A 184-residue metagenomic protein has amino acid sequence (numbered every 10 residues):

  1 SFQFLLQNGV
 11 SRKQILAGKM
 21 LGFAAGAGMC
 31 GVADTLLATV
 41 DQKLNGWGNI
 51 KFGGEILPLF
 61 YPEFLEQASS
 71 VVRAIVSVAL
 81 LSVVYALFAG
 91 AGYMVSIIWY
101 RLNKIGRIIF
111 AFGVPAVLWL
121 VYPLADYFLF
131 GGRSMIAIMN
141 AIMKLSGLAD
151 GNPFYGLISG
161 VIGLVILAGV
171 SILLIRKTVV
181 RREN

Functional and structural regions predicted by a protein language model:
S1-A24: Helix-loop-helix units of permease transmembrane domains in multi-pass membrane transporters, especially ABC
M20-L21, A25, I158, I162: Hydrophobic residues within alpha-helical transmembrane segments of multi-pass solute transporters/permease subunits
G22-L102: Secretory targeting signals
A27-T35, V114-A125: Aromatic-anchored segments of alpha-helical transmembrane domains
L36-K51, P123-M139: Membrane-helix interface motif
L65, G132-P153: Short, membrane-exposed interhelical loops at transmembrane-helix boundaries
V95-K104, G163-N184: Junction motif at the cytosolic side of a transmembrane helix
K104-L118: Central hydrophobic cores of alpha-helical transmembrane segments in multi-pass integral membrane proteins
